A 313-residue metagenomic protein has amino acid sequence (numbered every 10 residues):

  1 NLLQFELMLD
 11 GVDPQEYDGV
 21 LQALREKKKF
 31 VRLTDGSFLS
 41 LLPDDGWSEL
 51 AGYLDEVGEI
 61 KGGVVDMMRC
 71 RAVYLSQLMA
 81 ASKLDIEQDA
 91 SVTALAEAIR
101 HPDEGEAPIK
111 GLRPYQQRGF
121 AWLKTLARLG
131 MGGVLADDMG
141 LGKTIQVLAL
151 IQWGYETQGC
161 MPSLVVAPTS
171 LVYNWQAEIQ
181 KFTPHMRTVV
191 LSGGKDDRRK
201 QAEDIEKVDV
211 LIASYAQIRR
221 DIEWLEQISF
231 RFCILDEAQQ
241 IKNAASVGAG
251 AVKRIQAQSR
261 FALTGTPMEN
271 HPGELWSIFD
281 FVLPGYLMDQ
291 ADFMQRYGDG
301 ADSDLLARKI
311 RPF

Functional and structural regions predicted by a protein language model:
N1-L95, C160, L275: Charged, low-complexity intrinsically disordered regions
S82-F313: ASCE P-loop NTPase motor core, strongest for the SF2 helicase catalytic module
